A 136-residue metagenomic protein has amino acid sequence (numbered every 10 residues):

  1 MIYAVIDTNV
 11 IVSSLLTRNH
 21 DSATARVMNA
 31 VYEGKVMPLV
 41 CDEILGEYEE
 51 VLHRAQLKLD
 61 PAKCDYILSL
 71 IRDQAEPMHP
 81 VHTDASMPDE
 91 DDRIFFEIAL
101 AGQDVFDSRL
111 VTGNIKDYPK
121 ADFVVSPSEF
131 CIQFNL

Functional and structural regions predicted by a protein language model:
M1-D21: Metal-dependent nucleic-acid phosphoesterase active-site entry motif
I6, A23-H53: PIN/NYN-family metal-dependent endoribonuclease catalytic core
V10-I11, I44, F95, K116-D117: Alpha-helix capping/helix-boundary segments
V12-N19, V40-A62: A short secondary-structure junction motif
D42-L45, K63-M87: Acidic catalytic patch
A85-D91, K116: Acidic, metal-coordinating catalytic cores used for nucleic-acid/nucleotide bond scission and strand-transfer chemistry
D89-R109: Acidic, metal-associated active-site segment
D104-L136: Acidic, PIN/NYN-like endoribonuclease modules and their adjacent C-terminal/linker elements
